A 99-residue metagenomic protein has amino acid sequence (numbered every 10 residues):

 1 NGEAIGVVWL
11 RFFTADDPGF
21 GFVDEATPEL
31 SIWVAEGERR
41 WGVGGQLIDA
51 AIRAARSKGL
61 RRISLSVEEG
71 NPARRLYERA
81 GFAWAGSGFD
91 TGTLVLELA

Functional and structural regions predicted by a protein language model:
N1-G37, I48, G88: Acetyl-CoA-dependent GNAT
P28-L30, I63, G92: Conserved beta-strand core positions
S31, A35, E68, A99: Residue-level recognition of the GNAT/N-acetyltransferase active site
R40-S57, E78-R79: Conserved acetyl-CoA-binding loop-helix of GNAT-fold acetyltransferases
G44, I48, E68-A73, F89-L96: Short glycine/proline-centered loop/turn elements that form peptide/ligand docking sites
A55-E68: Conserved GNAT acetyl-CoA-binding A-motif
E78-G88: Conserved acetyl-CoA-binding loop of GNAT-fold acetyltransferases
